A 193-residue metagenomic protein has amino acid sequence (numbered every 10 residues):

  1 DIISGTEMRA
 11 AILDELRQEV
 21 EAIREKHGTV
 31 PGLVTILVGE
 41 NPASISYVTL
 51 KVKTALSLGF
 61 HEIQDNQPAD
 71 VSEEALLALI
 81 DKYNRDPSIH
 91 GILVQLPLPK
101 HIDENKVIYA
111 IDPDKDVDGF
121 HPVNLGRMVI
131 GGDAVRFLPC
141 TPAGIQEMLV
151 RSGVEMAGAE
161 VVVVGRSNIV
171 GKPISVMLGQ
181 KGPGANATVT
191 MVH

Functional and structural regions predicted by a protein language model:
D1-H27: Positively charged, low-complexity intrinsically disordered leader regions
P31-L33, V161: Conserved hydrophobic helix-helix packing surfaces used for dimerization/oligomerization
L33, A55-A69, A185-V192: Short beta-strand elements in bilobed, periplasmic/extracellular small-molecule ligand-binding domains
L37-N41, L50, L56, I63 (+3 more regions): N-terminal glycine-/lysine-enriched basic segments
V38-V52, G132-H193: Glycine-rich phosphate/diphosphate-binding loop of Rossmann-like nucleotide-binding domains
S57-G59, K82-R85, I111-D114: Non-catalytic terminal and connector segments of soluble metabolic enzymes
A75-P87: Short, well-structured alpha-helical segments in soluble
G91-V161: Anion-binding alpha/beta catalytic cores of soluble intermediary-metabolism enzymes, centered on
